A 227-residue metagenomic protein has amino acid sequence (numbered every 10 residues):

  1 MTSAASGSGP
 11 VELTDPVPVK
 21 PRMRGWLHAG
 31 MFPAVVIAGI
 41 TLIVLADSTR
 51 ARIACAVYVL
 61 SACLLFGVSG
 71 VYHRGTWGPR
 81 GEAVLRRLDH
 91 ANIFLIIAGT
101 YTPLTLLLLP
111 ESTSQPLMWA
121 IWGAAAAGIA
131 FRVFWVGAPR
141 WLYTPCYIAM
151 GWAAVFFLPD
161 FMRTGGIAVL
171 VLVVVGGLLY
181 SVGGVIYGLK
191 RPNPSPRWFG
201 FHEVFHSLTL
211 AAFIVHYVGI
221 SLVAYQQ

Functional and structural regions predicted by a protein language model:
M1-Q227: Multi-pass alpha-helical transmembrane bundles in non-GPCR membrane proteins that perform intramembrane catalysis
